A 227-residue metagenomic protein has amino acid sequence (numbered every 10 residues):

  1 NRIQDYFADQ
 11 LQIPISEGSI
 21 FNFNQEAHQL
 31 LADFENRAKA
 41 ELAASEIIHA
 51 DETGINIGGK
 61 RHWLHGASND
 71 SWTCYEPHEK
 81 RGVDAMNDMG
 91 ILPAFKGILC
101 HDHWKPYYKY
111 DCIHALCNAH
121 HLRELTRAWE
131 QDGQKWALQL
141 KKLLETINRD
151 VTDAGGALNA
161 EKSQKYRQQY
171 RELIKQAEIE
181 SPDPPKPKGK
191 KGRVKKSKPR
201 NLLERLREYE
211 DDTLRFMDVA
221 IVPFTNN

Functional and structural regions predicted by a protein language model:
N1-N227: Catalytic center-proximal scaffold of phosphoryl-transfer enzymes
